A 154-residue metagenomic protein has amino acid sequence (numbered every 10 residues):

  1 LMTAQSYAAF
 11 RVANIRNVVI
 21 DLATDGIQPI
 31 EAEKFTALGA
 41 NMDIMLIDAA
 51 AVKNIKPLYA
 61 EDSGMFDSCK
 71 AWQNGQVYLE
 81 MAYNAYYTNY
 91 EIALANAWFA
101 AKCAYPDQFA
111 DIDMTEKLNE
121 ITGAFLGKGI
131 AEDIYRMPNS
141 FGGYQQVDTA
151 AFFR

Functional and structural regions predicted by a protein language model:
L1-R154: N-terminal ligand-binding lobe of clamshell/alpha-beta domains
